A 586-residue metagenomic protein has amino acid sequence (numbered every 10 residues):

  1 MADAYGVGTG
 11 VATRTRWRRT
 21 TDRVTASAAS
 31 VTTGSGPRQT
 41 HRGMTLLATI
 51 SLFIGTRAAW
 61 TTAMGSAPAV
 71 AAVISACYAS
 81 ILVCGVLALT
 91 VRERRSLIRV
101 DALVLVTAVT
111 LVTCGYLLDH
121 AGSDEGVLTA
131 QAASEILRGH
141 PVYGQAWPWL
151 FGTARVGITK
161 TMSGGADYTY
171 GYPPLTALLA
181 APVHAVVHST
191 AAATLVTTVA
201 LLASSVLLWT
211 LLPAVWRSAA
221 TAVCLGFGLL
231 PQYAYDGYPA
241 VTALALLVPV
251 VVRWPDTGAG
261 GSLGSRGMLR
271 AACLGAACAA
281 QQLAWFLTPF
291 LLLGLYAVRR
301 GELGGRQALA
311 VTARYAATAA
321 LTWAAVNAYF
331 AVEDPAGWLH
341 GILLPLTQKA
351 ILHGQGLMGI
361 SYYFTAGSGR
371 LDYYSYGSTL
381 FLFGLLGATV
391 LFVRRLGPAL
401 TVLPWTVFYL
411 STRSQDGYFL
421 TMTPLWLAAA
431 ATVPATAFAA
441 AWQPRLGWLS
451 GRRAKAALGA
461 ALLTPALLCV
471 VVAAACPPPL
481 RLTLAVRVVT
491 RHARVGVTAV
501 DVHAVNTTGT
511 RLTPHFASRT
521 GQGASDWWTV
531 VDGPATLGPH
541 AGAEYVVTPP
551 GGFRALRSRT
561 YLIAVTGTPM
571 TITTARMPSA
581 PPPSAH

Functional and structural regions predicted by a protein language model:
A2-G6, G10-A102, L111-P239, A243-V251 (+7 more regions): Primarily membrane-embedded glycan-assembly and transfer machineries that use lipid-linked glycans
V70-A79, F286, Q415-L446: Hydrophobic/aromatic-rich transmembrane helices and adjacent perimembrane loops
A102-C114, G447-P477: Internal/C-terminal transmembrane anchor helices
L225-Q232, L247-P249, R266-L293, P404-Y409: Membrane-interface alpha helices of multi-pass inner-membrane proteins
R270, L556-Y561: Exposed beta-strand face motif in extracellular beta-rich ectodomains
Q522-G533: Short beta-strand and strand-turn-strand segments in soluble, beta-rich domains
A564-V565: Conserved structural position at the C-terminal beta-strand of extracellular beta-sandwich adhesion modules
T568-H586: Short beta-strand elements
